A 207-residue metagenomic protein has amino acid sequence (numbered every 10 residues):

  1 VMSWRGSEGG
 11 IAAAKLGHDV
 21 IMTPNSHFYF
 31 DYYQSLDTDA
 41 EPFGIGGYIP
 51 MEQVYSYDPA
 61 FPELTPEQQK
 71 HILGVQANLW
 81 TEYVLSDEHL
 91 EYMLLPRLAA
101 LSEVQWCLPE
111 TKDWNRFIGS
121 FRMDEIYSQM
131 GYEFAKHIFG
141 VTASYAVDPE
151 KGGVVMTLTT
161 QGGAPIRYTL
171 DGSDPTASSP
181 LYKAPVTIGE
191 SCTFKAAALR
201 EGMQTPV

Functional and structural regions predicted by a protein language model:
V1, Q76-A77, S179, K183: Generic secondary-structure boundary/loop-capping signal
V1-S3, K15-L16, R200, T205-P206: Short intrinsically disordered, low-complexity coil segments enriched in acidic
S3-G153: Flexible, acidic glycine-rich loops studded with aromatic residues
K112-V207: Short, compositionally stereotyped local motifs that mark structural "simplifiers"
